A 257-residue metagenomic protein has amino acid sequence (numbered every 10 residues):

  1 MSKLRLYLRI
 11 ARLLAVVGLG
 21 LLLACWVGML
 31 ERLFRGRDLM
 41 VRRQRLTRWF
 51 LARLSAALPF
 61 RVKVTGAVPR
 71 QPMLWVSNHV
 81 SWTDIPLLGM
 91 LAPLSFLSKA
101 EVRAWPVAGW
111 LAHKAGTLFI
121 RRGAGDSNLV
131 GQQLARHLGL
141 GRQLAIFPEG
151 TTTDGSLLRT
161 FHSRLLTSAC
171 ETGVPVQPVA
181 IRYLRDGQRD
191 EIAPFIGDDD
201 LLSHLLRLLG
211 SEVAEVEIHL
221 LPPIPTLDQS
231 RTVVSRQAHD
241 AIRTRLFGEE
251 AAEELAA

Functional and structural regions predicted by a protein language model:
M1, F50-T65, T83-I85, R122-G125 (+3 more regions): Soluble, non-transmembrane catalytic domains of enzymes that act on hydrophobic metabolites at membranes
M1-K63, W110-K114: A transmembrane-helix-recognition feature enriched in membrane-embedded lipid enzymes and envelope glyco-/phospholipid
A24-V41, A56-A57, R70-A124: Catalytic core of membrane glycerolipid acyltransferases/transacylases, capturing the structured, soluble-facing
P72-S77, R142-P148: Generic beta-sheet signal
K99, I120, F147, V179-I181: Generic beta-sheet signal
V107-W110, G123, S156-Q237, A252-L255: A cross-family acyltransferase "interaction/gating" segment
T117-L138, Q143: A membrane-cytosol interface segment of integral membrane proteins
